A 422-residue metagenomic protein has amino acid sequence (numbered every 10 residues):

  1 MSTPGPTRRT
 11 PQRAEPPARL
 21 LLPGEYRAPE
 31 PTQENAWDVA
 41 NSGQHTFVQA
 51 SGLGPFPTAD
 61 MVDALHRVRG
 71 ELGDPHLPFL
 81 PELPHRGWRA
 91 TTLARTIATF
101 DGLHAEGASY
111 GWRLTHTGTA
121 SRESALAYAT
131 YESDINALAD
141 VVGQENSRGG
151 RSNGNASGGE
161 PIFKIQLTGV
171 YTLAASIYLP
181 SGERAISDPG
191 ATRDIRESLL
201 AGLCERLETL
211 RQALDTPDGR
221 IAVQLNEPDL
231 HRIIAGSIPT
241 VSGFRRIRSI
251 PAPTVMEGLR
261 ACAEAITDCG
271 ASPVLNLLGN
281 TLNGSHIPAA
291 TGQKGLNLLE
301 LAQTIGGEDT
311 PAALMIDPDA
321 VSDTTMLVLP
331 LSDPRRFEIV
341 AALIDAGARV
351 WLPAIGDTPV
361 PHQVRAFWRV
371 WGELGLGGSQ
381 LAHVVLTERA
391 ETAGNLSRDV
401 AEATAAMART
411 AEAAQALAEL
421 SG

Functional and structural regions predicted by a protein language model:
S2-T168, T172-S187, T192, T310 (+4 more regions): Alpha/beta catalytic barrel-like cores
A139-N146, L207, R211, L259-D268 (+3 more regions): Surface-exposed amphipathic alpha-helices with a cationic face
P161-F163, D218-A222, P273, L381-V384: Residue-level recognition of the N-termini of beta-strands and the immediately preceding loop/turn
I165, L203, L386: Conserved, mostly hydrophobic/aromatic
T168-T172, N226-L230, N276-L282, P318-V321 (+2 more regions): Active-site beta-loop-alpha junctions enriched in small/polar residues
Y178-R193, I238-A252: A solvent-exposed, charged loop/short amphipathic helix patch at secondary-structure junctions
S198, G202-I339: Active-site loop segments of alpha/beta catalytic cores
L331-G375: Redox- and metal-dependent alpha/beta enzyme cores, enriched for Fe-S-associated oxidoreductases and cofactor-handling
